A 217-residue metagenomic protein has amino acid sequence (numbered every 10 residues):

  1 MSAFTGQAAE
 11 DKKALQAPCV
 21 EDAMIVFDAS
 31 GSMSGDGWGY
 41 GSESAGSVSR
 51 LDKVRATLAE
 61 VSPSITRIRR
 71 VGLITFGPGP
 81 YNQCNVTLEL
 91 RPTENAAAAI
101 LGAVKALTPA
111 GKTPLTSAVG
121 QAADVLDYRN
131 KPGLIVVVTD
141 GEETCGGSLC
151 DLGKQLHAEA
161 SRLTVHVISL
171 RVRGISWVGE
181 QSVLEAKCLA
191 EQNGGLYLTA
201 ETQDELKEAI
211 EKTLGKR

Functional and structural regions predicted by a protein language model:
M1-E10: Bacterial Sec-dependent signal peptides at the C-terminal "C-region" and cleavage site
A9-D11, Y81-Q83, L88-G133, E143-G147 (+2 more regions): Von Willebrand factor
L15-A23, M33-V71, E89-A96: …and closely analogous acidic/polar surface helices at protein-protein or active-site interfaces in A-domain-like
V20-D22, R67-V71, Y128-L134, E159-H166 (+2 more regions): Loop/turn elements at helix/coil->beta-strand transitions in domains of secreted/extracellular proteins
D28-S30, V54, L73-F76, A122 (+5 more regions): DG-centered beta-turn motif at the end of beta-strands
D36-W38, C84-V86, S148-L149, N193: Short, solvent-exposed loop/turn and secondary-structure capping segments
L107, E142-Q192, A200: VWA/integrin I-like adhesion module and closely mimicked acidic/polar interface patches used
V165, E191, Y197-R217: C-terminal "exit" segments of structured domains
